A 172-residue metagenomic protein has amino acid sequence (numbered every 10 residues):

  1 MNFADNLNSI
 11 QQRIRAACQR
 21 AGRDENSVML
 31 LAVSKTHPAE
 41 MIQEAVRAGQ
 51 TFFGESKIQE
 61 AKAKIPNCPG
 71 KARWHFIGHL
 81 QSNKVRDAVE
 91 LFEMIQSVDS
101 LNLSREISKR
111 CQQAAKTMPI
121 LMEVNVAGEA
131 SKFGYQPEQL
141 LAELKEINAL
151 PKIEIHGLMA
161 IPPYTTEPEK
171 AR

Functional and structural regions predicted by a protein language model:
M1-R172: Conserved alpha/beta-domain cores
